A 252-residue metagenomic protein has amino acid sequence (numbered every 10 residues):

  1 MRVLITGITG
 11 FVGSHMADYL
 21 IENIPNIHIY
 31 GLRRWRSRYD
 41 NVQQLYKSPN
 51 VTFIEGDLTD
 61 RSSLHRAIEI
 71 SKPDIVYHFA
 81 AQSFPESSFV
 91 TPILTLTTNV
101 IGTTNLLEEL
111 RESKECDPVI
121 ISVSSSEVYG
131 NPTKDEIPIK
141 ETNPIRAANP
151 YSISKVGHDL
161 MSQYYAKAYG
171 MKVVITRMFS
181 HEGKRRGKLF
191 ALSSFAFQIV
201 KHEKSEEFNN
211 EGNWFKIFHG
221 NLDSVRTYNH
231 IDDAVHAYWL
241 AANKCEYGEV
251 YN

Functional and structural regions predicted by a protein language model:
M1-H181, A242, N252: N-terminal Rossmann-like NAD(P)+-binding domain of SDR-like oxidoreductases, especially those catalyzing
P132-P138, L160-A242: NAD(P)-dependent short-chain dehydrogenase/reductase
